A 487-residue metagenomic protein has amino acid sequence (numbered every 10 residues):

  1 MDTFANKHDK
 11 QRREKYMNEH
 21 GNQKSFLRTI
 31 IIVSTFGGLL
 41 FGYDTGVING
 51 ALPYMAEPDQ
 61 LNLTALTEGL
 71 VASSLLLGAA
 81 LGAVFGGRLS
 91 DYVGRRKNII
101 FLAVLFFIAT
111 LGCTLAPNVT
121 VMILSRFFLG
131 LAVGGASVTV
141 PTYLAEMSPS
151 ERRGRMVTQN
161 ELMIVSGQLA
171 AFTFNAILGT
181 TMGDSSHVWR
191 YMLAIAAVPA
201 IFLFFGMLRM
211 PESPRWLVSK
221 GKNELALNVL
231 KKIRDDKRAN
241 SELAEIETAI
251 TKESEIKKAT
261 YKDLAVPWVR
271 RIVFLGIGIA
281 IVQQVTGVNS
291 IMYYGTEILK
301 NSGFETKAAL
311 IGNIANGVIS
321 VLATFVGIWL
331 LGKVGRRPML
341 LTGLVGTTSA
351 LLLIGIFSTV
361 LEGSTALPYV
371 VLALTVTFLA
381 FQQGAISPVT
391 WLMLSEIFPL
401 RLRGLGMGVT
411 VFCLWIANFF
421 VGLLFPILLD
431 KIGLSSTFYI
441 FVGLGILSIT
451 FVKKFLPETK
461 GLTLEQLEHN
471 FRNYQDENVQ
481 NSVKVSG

Functional and structural regions predicted by a protein language model:
D2-K231, K252-G487: Alpha-helical transmembrane bundle of multi-pass membrane proteins
I233-D235: Short helix/loop segments within enzyme catalytic domains that coordinate or immediately flank catalytic cofactors
A239-T251, L374: Short, well-structured alpha-helical segments
